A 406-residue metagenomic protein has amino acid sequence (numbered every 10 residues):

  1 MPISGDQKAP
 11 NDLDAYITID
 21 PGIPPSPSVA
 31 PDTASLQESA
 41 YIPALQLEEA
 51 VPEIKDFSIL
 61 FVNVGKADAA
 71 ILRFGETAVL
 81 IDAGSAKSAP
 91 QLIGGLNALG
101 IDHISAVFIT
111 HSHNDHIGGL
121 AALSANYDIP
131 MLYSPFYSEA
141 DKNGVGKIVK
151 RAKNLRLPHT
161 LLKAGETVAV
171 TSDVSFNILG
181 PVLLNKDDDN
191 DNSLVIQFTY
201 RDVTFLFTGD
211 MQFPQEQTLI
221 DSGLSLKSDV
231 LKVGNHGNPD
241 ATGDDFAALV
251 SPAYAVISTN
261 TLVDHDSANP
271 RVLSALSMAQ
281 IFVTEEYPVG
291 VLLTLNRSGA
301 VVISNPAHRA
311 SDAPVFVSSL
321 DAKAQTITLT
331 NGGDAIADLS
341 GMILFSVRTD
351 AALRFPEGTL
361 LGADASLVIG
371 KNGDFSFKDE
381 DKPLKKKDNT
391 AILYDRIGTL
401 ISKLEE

Functional and structural regions predicted by a protein language model:
P2-A313: Non-globular, low-confidence helical/coil segments that flank catalytic cores
A307-E406: Activation on beta-sandwich/Ig-like modules and their edge loops
